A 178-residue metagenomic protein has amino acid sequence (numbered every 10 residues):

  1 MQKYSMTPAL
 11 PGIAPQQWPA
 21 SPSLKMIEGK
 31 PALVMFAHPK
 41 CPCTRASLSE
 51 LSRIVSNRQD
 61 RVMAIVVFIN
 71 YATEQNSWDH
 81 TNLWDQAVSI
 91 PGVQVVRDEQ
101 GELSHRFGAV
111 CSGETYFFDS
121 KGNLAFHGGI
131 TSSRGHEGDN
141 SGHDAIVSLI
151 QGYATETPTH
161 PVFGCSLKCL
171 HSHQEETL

Functional and structural regions predicted by a protein language model:
M1-P19: N-terminal targeting signals for export/organelle localization
L24-L51, R61-I65, I146: Short active-site neighborhood of thiol/selenol oxidoreductases, capturing the structured segment around
H38, V67-I69, S120: Cofactor-binding loop segments of dinucleotide-utilizing enzymes, especially the Rossmann-like FAD- and NAD(P)+-binding
H38-L48, A72-S77, T115, F163-L178: Short, thiol/selenol-centered motifs that function as redox-active sites or metal-ligating centers
P42-R45, Q94, E137-N140: Soluble non-cytosolic domains of exported or imported proteins
A46-V88, E102-H105: Structural microenvironment flanking redox-active thiols in thiol-disulfide oxidoreductases
L83-F118, L124-A125: Short, internal strand/loop/helix patches that form the active-site neighborhood or redox-interaction surface
D119-L178: Thiol-/selenol-based redox modules, centered on thioredoxin-like and closely related oxidoreductase domains
